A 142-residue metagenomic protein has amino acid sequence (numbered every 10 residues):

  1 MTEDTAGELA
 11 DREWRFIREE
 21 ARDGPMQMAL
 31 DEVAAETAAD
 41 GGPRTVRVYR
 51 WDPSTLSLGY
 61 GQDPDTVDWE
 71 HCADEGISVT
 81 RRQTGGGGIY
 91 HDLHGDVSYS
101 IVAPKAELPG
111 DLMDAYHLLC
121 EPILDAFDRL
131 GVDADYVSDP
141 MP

Functional and structural regions predicted by a protein language model:
T2-D74, R81-R82, A106: Active-site loop/lid in soluble adenylation, ligation, and acyl-transfer enzymes
F16, V79, A134-Y136: Short secondary-structure junctions
W51-P53, H94, V137-P140: Short Gly/Ser/Thr- and Asp/Glu-enriched loop/turn motifs at secondary-structure junctions
D68-H71, Y90-G95, G110-D111: Short, conserved acidic/polar surface loops in the N-terminal third of protein domains
Q83-A106: Residues forming anionic-ligand binding surfaces in small-molecule and nucleic-acid pockets of primarily soluble enzymes
K105-P142: Catalytic beta-strand/loop module used to bind and position nucleotide/cofactor moieties in cofactor-attachment
